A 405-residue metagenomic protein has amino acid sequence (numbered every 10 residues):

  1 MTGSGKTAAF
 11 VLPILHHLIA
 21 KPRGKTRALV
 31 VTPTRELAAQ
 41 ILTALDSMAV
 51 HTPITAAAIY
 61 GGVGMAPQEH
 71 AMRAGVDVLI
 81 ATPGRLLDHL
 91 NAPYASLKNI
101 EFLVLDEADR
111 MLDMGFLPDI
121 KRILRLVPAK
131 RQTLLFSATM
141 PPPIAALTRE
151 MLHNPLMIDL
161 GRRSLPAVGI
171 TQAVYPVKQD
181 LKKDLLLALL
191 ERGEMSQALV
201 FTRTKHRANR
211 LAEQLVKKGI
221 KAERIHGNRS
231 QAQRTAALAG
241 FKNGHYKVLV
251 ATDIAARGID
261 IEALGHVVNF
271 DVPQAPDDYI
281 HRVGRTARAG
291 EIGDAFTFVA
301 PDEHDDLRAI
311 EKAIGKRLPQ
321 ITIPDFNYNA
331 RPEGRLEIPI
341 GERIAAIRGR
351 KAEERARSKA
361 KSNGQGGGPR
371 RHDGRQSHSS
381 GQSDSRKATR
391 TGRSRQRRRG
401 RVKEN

Functional and structural regions predicted by a protein language model:
M1-R335: Conserved helicase RecA-like core
N243, F326-N405: Basic Arg/Gly/Lys-rich low-complexity intrinsically disordered segments
